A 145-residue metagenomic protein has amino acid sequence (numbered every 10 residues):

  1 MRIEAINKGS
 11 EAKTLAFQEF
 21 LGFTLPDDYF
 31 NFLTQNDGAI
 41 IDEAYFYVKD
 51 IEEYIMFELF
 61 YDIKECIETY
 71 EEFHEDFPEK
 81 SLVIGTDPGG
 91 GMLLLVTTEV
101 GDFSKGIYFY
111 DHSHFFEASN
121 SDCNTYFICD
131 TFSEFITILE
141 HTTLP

Functional and structural regions predicted by a protein language model:
M1-M92, E140-P145: A surface-exposed partner-binding patch
Y29-F32, Y108-F109, F132-F135: Aromatic side chains
E75-F77, E99-F103: Short, surface-exposed loop and linker segments with low hydrophobicity and enrichment for Pro/Ser/Thr
G85, V96, Y108-Y110: Residues in well-ordered beta-strands of folded domains
P88-G91, E99-G101, S113-F115: Short, solvent-exposed loop/turn segments at secondary-structure junctions
L94-V96, S119-N120: Short conserved micro-motifs at the rims of enzyme active sites and ligand-binding pockets
K105-I128: A short, surface-exposed interaction/processing loop segment used at functional sites
C123-C129, S133-L139: Well-ordered alpha/beta subsegment
